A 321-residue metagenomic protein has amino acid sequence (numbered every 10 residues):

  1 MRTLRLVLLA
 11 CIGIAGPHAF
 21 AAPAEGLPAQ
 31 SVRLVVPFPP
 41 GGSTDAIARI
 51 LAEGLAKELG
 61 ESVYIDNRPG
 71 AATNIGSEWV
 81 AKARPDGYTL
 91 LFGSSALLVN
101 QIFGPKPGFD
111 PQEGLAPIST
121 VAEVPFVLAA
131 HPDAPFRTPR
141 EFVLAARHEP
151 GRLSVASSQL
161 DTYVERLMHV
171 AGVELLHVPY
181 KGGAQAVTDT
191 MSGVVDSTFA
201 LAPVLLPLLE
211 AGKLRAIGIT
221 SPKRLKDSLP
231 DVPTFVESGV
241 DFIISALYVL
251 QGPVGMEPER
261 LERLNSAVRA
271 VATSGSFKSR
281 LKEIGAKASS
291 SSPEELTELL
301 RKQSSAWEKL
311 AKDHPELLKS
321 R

Functional and structural regions predicted by a protein language model:
M1-R5: Positively charged n-region of N-terminal signal peptides that target proteins for export
V7-P17: Bacterial N-terminal signal peptides
A21-E113, P150-R152, Q159-L160, G172-S197 (+3 more regions): N-terminal (or domain-start) structured segment
A29-S31, V170, P258-R321: An extracytoplasmic/periplasmic, membrane-proximal ligand-sensing/linker region
K82-Y88, I102-Q185, F235, S245-R280: Hinge/capping helix and adjacent helix->loop/strand transition within the periplasmic-binding protein
F92-L97, S157-D161, G183, A200-L205 (+3 more regions): Beta->alpha turn/N-cap motifs
E123, V204-T273, S305, K319-R321: C-terminal lobe and pocket-closing loops of periplasmic/extracytoplasmic Venus-flytrap solute-binding proteins
